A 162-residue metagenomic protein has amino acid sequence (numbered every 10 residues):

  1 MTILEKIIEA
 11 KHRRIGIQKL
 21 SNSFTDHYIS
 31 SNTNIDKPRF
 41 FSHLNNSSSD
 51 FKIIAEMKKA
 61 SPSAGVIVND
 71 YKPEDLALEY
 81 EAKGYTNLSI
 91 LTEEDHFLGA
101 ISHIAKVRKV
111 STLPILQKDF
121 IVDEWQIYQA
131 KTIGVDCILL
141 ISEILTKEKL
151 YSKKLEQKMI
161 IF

Functional and structural regions predicted by a protein language model:
T2-V68: An N-cap/entry alpha-helix motif that binds or orients negatively charged groups
S30-N32, A64-V68, E93, L116 (+1 more regions): Short, flexible loop segments at the rims of nucleotide/cofactor-binding pockets, characterized by
N34-P38, D70-E74, I101, E124 (+1 more regions): Structural motif corresponding to alpha-helix initiation and N-cap regions
K52, P114, I160-F162: Proline-centered loop/turn at the N-terminus of a beta-strand
I53-M57, L88-I90, I115-K118, I138-L140: Hydrophobic faces of well-ordered beta-strands that scaffold small-molecule active sites in alpha/beta enzyme cores
M57-P62, Y71, S89-T92, I101: Arg/Lys-rich RNA-binding interfaces used to dock onto structured RNA substrates
G65-I90, V110, E124-C137, L150-K153 (+1 more regions): Alpha/beta enzyme core
E93-S111, D119-Y128, S142-E156: Active-site-adjacent beta->alpha loops and helix N-cap segments on the catalytic face of soluble alpha/beta enzymes
